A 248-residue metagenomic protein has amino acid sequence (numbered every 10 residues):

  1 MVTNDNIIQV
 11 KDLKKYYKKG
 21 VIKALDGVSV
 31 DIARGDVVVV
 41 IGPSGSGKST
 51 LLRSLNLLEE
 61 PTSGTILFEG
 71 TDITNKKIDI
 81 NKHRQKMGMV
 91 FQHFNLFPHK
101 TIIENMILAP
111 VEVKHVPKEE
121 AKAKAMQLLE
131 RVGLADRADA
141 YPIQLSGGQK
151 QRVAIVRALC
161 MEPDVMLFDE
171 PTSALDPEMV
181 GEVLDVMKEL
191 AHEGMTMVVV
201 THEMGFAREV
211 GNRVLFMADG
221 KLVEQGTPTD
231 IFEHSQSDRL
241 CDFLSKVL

Functional and structural regions predicted by a protein language model:
D5-Q9, L13-P228: ABC family nucleotide-binding domain
A218-D219, Q225, T229-L248: C-terminal boundary and immediately downstream tail of ABC-type ATPase nucleotide-binding domains
